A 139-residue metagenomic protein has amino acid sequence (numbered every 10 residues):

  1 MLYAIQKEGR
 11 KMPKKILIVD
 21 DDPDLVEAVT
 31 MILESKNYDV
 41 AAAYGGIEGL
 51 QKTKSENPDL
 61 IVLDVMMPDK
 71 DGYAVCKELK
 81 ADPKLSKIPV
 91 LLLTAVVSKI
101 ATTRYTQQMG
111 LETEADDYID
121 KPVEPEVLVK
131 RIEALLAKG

Functional and structural regions predicted by a protein language model:
D20, D64, T94: Active-site residues of response regulator receiver
E27-S35: Charged docking surfaces used in two-component/phosphorelay signaling
A42-Q51, G72: Helix N-cap/capping motif at the beta->alpha junctions
Q51, Y73-S86: Short amphipathic alpha-helix used as the core "switch/output" element in two-component signaling
E56-V62: Active-site beta3 strand of CheY-like receiver
M67: Receiver (REC) domain active-site loop signature in two-component systems and cognate sites in sensor histidine kinases
A74, V97-I119, E126, K130: Alpha4 helix (beta4-alpha4-beta5 surface) of REC/receiver domains from two-component response regulators
K87-I100: A short, hydrophobic beta-strand element within the central beta-sheet of small alpha/beta folds
